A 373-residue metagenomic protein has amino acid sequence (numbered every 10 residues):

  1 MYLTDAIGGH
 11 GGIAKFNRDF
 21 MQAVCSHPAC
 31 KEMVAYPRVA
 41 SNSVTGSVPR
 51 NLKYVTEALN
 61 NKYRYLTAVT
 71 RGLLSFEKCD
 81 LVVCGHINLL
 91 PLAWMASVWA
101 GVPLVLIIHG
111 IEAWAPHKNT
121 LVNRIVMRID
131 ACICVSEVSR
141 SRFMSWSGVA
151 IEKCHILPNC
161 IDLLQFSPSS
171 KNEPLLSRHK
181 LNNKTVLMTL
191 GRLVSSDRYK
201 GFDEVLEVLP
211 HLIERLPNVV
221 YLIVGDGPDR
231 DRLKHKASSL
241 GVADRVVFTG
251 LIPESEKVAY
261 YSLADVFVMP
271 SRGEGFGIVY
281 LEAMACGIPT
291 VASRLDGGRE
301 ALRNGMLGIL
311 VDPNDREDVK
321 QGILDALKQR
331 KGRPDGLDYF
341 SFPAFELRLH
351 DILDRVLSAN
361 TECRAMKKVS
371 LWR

Functional and structural regions predicted by a protein language model:
Y2, L181-K200, L206-L209: Conserved donor-binding/catalytic core segment of Leloir-type glycosyltransferases
C84-L90: Short His-centered aromatic/hydrophobic patch
V126, L251-I252, A259-A264: Short alpha-helical donor nucleotide-sugar binding micro-motif in glycosyltransferases
V138, C160: Carbohydrate-associated surface elements
D231-I252: Nucleotide-activated donor-binding/catalytic signature segment of Leloir-type glycosyltransferases, i.e., the conserved
R272: Aromatic "clamp/platform" in nucleotide-sugar-dependent glycosyltransferases that forms part of the donor/acceptor
P289-A292: Short hydrophobic beta-strand element within catalytic cores of glycosyltransferases and related nucleotide-activated
N304-G305, I309-R316, D325-Q329: Conserved acidic donor-binding segment of nucleotide-sugar-dependent glycosyltransferases
